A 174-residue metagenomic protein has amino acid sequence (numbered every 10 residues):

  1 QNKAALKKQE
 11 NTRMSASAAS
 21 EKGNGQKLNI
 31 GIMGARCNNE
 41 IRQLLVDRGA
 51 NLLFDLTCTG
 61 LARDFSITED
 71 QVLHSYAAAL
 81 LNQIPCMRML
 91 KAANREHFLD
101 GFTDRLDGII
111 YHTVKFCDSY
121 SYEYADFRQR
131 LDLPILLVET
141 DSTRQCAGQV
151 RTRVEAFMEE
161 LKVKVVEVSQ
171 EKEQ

Functional and structural regions predicted by a protein language model:
Q1-K7, Q83, K164-E167: Active-site-proximal alpha-helix that buttresses catalytic centers in soluble enzyme cores
Q1-L28: Electropositive, gly/pro-rich neighborhoods at or near active sites that engage anionic ligands
M33-E40, K115-Y122, R144-Q145: Gly/Ser/Thr-rich loops at beta-strand to alpha-helix junctions that form or flank small-molecule/cofactor-binding
M33-F98: Redox- and metal-dependent alpha/beta enzyme cores, enriched for Fe-S-associated oxidoreductases and cofactor-handling
G34, L56-T57, T113, E139-S142: Active-site proximal loops enriched in glycine and acidic residues that flank catalytic Cys/His/Asp and coordinate
M87-D107, S119, E123: A short, acidic, amphipathic alpha-helical segment used as a generic capping/interface helix at domain edges
D107-V114: Acidic beta-strand-to-loop metal/phosphate-binding motif
A125-Q174: Peripheral docking tails and interdomain loops at the edges of cofactor- or intermediate-handling domains
